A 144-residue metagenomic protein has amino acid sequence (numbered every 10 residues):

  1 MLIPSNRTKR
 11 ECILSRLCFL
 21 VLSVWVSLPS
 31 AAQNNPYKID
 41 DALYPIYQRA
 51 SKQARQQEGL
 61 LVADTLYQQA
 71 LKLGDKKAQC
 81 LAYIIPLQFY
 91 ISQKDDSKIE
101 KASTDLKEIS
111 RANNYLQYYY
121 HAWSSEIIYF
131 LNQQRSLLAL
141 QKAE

Functional and structural regions predicted by a protein language model:
M1-I46: Bacterial Sec-dependent N-terminal signal peptides
L2, A32-E144: A "functional boundary" signal
